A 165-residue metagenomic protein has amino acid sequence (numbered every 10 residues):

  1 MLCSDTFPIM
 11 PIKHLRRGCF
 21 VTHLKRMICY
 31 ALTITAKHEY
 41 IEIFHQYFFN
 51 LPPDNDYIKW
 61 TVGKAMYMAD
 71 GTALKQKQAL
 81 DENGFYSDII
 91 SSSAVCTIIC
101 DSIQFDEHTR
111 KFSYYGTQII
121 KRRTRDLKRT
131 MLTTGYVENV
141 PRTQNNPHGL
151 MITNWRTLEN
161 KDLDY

Functional and structural regions predicted by a protein language model:
M1-T35, P53-Y165: Structured, amphipathic secondary-structure segments that form assembly/contact surfaces in multi-subunit
Y40-L51: Solvent-exposed, amphipathic alpha-helical segments
